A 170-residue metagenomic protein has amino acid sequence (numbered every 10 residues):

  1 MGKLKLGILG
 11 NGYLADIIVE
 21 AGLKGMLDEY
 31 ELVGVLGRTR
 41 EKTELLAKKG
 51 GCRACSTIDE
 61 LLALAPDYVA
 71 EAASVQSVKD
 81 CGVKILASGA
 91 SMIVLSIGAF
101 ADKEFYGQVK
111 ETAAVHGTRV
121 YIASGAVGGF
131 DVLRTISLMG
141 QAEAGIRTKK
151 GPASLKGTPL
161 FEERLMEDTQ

Functional and structural regions predicted by a protein language model:
M1-L46: N-terminal Rossmann-like dinucleotide-binding module
L9, I17, Y121, A126-Q170: Active-site-lining helix/loop region of Rossmann-like oxidoreductase modules
E31-G34, A65-D67, T118-V120: Short active-site oxyanion
R38-R40, I97-F100, A126-V127: Short, ordered loop/turn segments at secondary-structure junctions
C52, S88-A90, V115-T118: A short helix->loop->beta-strand "cap" motif at the edges of active sites that frequently abuts
C55, E71, V94, V120-S124: General beta-strand structural signal in soluble alpha/beta enzymes
S56-A87, A99-K103: Beta-loop-alpha module in the N-terminal Rossmann-like domain of NAD(P)-dependent dehydrogenases, especially those
I97-T118: Rossmann-fold NAD(P)-binding glycine/threonine-rich loop
